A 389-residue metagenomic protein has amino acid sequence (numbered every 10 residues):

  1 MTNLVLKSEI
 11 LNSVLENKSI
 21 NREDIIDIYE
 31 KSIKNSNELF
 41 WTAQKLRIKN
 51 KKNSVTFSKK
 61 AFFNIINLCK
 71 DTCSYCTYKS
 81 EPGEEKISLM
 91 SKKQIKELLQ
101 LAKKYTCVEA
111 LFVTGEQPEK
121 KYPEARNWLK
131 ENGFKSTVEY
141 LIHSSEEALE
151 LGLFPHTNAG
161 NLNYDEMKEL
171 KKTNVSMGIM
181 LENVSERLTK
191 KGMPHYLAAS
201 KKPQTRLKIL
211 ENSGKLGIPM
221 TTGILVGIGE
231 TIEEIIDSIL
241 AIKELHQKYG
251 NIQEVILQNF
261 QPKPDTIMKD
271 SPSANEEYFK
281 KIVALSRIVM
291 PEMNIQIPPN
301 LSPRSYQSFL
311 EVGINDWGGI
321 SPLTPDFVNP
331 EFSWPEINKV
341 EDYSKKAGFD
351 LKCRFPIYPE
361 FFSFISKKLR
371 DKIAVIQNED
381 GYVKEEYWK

Functional and structural regions predicted by a protein language model:
M1-K34, K96, L151, K215 (+2 more regions): Auxiliary Fe-S-binding modules of radical SAM enzymes
D24-S74, Y78-L89, K93-Q94, L98 (+1 more regions): N-terminal [4Fe-4S]-dependent radical SAM core
I48, N67, K172, I288 (+1 more regions): Solvent-exposed polar/charged
V55-A61, A110-F112, P155-T157, M177-I179 (+5 more regions): Hydrophobic faces of well-ordered beta-strands that scaffold small-molecule active sites in alpha/beta enzyme cores
K59-A61, G83, V113-G133, Q261-I267 (+2 more regions): Glycine-rich, proline-tolerant flexible connector loops at the mouths of alpha/beta enzymes
A61-F63, E116-P118, A159-N163, N183-S185 (+5 more regions): Active-site-proximal loop/turn and secondary-structure-junction residues that shape catalytic pockets, frequently
P82-Q247: Conserved Radical SAM active-site core
